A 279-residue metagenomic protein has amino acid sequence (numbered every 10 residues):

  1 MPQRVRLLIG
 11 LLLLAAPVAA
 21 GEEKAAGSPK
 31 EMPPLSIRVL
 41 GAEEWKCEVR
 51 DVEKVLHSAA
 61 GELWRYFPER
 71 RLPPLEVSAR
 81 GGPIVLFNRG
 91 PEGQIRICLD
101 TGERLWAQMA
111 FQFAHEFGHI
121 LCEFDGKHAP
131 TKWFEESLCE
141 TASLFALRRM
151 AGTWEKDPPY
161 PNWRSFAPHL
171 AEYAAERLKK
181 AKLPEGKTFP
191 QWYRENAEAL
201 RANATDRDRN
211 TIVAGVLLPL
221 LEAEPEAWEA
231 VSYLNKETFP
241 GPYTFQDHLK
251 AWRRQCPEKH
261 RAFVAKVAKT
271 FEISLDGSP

Functional and structural regions predicted by a protein language model:
M1-L8: Bacterial N-terminal signal peptides that target proteins for export
L11-A20: Hydrophobic h-region of N-terminal signal peptides that target proteins for export in Gram-negative bacteria
K24-G27, K180-P279: Pan-zinc metallopeptidase signature
M32-R104, L275-P279: Auxiliary, metal-adjacent structural segments of Zn-dependent hydrolase domains
P68-A79, E123-K132, M150-W163, W228-L234: Surface-exposed patches in mature extracellular/periplasmic domains of secreted proteins
R96-F113, F124-T131: Short pre-active-site segment immediately N-terminal to the catalytic Zn-binding motif
A110-K127, E136, E140, L144: Active-site recognition of the HExxH zinc-binding catalytic motif
K132-K180: Post-HExxH zinc-binding segment in Zn-dependent metallohydrolases
